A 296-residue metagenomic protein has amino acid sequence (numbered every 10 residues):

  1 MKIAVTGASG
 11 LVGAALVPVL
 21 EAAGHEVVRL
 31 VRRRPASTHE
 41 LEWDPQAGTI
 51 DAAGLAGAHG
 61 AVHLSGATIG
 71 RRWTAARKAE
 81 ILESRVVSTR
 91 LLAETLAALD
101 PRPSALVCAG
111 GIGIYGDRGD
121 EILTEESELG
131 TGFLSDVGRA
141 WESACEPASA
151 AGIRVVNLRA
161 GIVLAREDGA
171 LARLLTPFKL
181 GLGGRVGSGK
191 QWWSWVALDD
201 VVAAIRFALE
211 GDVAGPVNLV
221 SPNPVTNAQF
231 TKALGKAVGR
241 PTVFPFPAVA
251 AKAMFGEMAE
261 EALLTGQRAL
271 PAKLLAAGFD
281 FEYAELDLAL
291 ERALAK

Functional and structural regions predicted by a protein language model:
I3-A23: N-terminal Rossmann NAD(P)H-binding glycine-rich loop of SDR-like oxidoreductase domains
P35, H39-S88: NAD(P)H-binding glycine-rich loop region in Rossmannoid oxidoreductase-like domains and their noncatalytic homologs
R90-G132: Conserved Rossmann-fold NAD(P)-dependent oxidoreductase catalytic core, especially the SDR/UDP-sugar
G110, S143-R166: Conserved beta-loop-beta element that borders a ligand/cofactor-binding pocket
G138-R139, A151-I153, L164-R173, F207-V217: Glycine/proline-rich active-site loop of Rossmann-fold NAD(P)-dependent oxidoreductases
L175-G183, Q191-P224: Alpha-helical substrate-binding/gating segment
E210-E257, E291-K296: Mid/C-terminal beta-alpha module of Rossmann-like enzyme folds, strongest in SDR-family dehydrogenases/epimerases
E260-K296: C-terminal amphipathic/interface module of NAD(P)-dependent oxidoreductases and related NAD-binding regulators
